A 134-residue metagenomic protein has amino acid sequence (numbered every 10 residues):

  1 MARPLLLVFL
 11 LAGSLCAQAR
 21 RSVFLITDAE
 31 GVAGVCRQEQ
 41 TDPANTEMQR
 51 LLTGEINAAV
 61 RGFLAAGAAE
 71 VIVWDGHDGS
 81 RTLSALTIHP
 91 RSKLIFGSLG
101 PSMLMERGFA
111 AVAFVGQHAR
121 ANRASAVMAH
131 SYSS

Functional and structural regions predicted by a protein language model:
P4-G13: Sec-dependent N-terminal signal peptides
A17-A19: Boundary at the C-terminal end of the N-terminal hydrophobic targeting segment
F24-C36, M48, L52: N-terminal glycine-rich anion-binding loops that anchor highly charged ligand groups
I26-T27, W74-D75, V112-Q117: Short beta-strand segments
T41-V60: Short catalytic helix/loop segments, enriched in acidic residues and glycine and frequently bearing histidine
V73-T82: Acidic helix-start/capping segments at beta-turn-to-alpha-helix junctions
H89-G108: A glycine-rich helix N-cap at a beta->alpha junction
S102-S134: Internal, conserved structured core segments that host functional sites
